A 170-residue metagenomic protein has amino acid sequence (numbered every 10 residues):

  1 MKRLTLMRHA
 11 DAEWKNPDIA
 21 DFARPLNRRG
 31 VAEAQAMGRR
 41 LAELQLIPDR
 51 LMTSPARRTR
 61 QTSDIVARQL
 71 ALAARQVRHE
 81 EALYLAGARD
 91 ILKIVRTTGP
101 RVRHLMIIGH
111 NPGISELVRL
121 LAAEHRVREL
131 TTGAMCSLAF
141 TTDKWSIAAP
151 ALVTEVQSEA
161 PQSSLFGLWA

Functional and structural regions predicted by a protein language model:
K2-E81, D90, H125-T131, A170: Active-site-proximal alpha-helix that buttresses catalytic centers in soluble enzyme cores
L4, R101-G109: Generic beta-sheet signal
L44-L46, T98-R103: Glycine-rich phosphate-binding loop signature in dinucleotide/nucleotide-binding domains
L83-T97: Short phosphate-binding loop-to-helix
E124-Q162: Domain-level recognition of soluble alpha/beta enzyme cores, biased toward histidine phosphatases/phosphomutases
P161-A170: Glycine-rich phosphate/pyrophosphate-binding loop and the adjoining helix
